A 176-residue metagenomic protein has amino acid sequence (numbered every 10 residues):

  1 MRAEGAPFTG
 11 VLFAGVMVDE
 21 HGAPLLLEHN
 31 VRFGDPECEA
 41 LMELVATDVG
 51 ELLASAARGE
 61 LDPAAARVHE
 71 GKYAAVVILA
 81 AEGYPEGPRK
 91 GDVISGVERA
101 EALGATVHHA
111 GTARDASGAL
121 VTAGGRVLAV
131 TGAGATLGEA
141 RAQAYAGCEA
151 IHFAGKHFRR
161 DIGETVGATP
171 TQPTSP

Functional and structural regions predicted by a protein language model:
M1-F13, N30-A102, D115: Active-site "cap" helix and flanking loop/linker of ATP-utilizing ligase/carboxylase catalytic domains
A14-V18, P24-F33, G111-T112: Short beta-strand elements
G15-M17, I78, S95, T106-G111 (+2 more regions): Residues in well-ordered beta-strands of folded domains
D19, V68-G71, A100-A102, L120-R126: A structural signal for short secondary-structure junctions
G22-H29, E86-P88, L120: Short, well-ordered strand-loop elements centered on a beta-strand within folded domains, enriched for acidic residues
P24-L25, Y73-V77, G104-V107, V127-A129: Structural motif
T112-S117, V121-P176: Generic C-terminus detector
